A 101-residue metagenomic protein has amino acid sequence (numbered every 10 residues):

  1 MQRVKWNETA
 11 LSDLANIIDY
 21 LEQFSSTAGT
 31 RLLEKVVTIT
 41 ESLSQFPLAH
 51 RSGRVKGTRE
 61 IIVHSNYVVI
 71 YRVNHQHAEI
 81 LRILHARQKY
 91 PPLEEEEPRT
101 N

Functional and structural regions predicted by a protein language model:
M1-T58, R99-N101: Basic, Lys/Arg-enriched alpha-helical interface segments
V68, R72-N101: Enriched for short, Lys/Arg-rich terminal
